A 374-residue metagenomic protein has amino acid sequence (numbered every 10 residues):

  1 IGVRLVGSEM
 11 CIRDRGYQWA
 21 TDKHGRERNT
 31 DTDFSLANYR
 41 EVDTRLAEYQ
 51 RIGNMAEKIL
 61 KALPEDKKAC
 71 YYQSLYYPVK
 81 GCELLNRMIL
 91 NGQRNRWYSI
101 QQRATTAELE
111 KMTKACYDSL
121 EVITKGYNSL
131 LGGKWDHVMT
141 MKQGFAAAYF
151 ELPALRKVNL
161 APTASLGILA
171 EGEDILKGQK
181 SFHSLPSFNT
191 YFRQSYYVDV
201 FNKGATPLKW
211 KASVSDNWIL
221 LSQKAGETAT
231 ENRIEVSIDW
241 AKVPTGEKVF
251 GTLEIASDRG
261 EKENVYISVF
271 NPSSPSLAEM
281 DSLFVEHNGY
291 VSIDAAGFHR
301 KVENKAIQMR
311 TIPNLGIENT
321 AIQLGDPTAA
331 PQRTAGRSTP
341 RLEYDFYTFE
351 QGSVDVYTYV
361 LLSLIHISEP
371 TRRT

Functional and structural regions predicted by a protein language model:
I1-G7, I12, I365-T374: Single conserved hydrophobic/aromatic residue that forms the stacking wall/gate of nucleotide- or nucleobase-binding
S8-E9, R13-N202, Y290-I312, T320-T328 (+2 more regions): Catalytic domains of carbohydrate-active enzymes that cleave complex glycans
Y191-L364, S368, R372-R373: Extracytoplasmic
